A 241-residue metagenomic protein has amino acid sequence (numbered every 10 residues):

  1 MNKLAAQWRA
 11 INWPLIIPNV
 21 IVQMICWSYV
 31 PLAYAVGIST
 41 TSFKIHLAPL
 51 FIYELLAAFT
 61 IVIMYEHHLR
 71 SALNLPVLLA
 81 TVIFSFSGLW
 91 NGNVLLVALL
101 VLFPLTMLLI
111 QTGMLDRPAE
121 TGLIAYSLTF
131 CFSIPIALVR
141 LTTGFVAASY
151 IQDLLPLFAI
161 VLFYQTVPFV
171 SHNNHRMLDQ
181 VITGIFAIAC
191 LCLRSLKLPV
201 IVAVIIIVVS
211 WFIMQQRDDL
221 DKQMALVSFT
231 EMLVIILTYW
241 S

Functional and structural regions predicted by a protein language model:
M1-T106, T129-Q165, G184-M214, M224-S241: Hydrophobic alpha-helical transmembrane segments
Y65-A72, T112-I124, V170-R176, M214-Q223: Membrane-helix interface "capping/anchor" motifs
S87-W90, L108-P118: Short acidic, glycine/Ser/Thr-rich loop/turn "cap" segments at secondary-structure junctions
A159-V181: A mid-sequence, solvent-exposed acidic-amphipathic segment
